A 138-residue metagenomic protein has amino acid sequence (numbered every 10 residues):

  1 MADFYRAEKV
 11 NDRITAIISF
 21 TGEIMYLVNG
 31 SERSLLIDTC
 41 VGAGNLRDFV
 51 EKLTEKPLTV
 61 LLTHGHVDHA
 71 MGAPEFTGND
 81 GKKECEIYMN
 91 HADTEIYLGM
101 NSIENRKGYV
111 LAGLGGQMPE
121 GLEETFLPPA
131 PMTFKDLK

Functional and structural regions predicted by a protein language model:
M1-E8, G116-L122: Short, basic/low-complexity N-terminal boundary segments at the transition from targeting/disordered tails
D3-K52: Conserved beta-strand hairpin/beta-sheet module of binuclear metal-dependent hydrolase folds, prominently
A43-K138: Active-site HxH/HxHxD metal-binding segment of metal-dependent hydrolases
